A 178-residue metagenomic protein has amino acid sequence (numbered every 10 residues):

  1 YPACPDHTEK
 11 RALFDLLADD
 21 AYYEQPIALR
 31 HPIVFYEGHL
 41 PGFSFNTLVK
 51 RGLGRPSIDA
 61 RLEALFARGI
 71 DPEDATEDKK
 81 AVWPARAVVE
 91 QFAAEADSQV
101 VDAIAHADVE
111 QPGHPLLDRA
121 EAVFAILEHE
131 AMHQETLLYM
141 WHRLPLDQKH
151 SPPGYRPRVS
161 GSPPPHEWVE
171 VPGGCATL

Functional and structural regions predicted by a protein language model:
Y1, P165-H166: A detector of helix-start/N-cap boundary segments at the beginnings of structured domains
Y1-Y22: N-terminal regions that are enriched for targeting/export leaders and immediately downstream pro/stem segments
H7, P41, E90-A93, D97 (+1 more regions): Hydrophobic face of alpha-helices
K10, F14, S44, V100 (+2 more regions): A structural signal for well-ordered alpha-helices, especially hydrophobic packing surfaces of coiled-coils
D20-P72, E110-S162, W168-E170: Short, contiguous alpha-helical
R68-Q111, E121-A125, H129: Acidic/histidine-rich alpha-helical segments that form the ligand environment of transition-metal centers
V171-L178: Phosphate-binding active sites in nucleotide-utilizing proteins
